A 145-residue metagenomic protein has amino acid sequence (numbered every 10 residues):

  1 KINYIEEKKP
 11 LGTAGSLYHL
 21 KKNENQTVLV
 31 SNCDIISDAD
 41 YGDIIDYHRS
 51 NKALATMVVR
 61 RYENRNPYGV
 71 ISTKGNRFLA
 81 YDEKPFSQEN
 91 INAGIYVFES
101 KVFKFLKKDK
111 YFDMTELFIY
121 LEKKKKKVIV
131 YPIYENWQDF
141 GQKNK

Functional and structural regions predicted by a protein language model:
K1-I2, K126: A short helix-to-beta-strand connector/capping loop
I2-K74: Conserved beta-loop-beta/alpha segment of the NTase-like Rossmann-fold superfamily that binds/positions NTPs
V28-L29, I36, G42-R49, Y62-N64 (+1 more regions): Catalytic-core segments of class I nucleotidyltransferases/pyrophosphorylases that form NMP-activated intermediates
